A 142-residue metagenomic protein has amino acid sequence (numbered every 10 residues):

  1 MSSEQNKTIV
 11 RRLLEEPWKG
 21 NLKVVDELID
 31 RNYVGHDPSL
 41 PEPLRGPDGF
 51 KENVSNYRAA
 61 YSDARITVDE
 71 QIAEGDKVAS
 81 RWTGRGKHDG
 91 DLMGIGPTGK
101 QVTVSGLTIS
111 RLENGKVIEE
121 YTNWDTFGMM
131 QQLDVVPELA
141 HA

Functional and structural regions predicted by a protein language model:
M1-A142: C-terminal and inter-domain tail/linker signature
